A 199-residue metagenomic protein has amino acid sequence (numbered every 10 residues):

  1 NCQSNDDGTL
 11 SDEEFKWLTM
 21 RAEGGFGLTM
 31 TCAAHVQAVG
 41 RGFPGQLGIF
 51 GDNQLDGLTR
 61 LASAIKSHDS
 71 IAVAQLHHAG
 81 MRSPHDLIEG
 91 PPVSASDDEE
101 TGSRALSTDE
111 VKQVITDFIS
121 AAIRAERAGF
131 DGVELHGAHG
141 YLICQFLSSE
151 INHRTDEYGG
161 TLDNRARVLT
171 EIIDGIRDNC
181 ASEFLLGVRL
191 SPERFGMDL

Functional and structural regions predicted by a protein language model:
N1-H77, V114, A122: N-terminal capping/small domains of soluble enzymes
N1-Q3, A34, H77-A79, A138-G140 (+1 more regions): Active-site beta-loop-alpha junctions enriched in small/polar residues
G8-T9, I115-I119, R124-E126, Y158-E171 (+1 more regions): Active-site glycine- and acidic-residue-rich loops that bind and position anionic ligands or nucleotide-like cofactors
G27-L28, I71-Q75, G132-E134, E183-R189: Structural preference for beta-strand elements that scaffold enzyme active sites
V36, I49, P84-L106, Q145-D163: Aromatic- and acidic-residue-enriched carbohydrate-binding clefts of CAZyme catalytic domains
Q46-V73, S148-G187: Alpha-helix-loop-beta-strand connector modules within alpha/beta enzyme cores
G48-T59, P84-D98, G187-L199: Short, electropositive alpha-helical surface patch
S63, I71, H77-F130: Non-globular sequence segments
